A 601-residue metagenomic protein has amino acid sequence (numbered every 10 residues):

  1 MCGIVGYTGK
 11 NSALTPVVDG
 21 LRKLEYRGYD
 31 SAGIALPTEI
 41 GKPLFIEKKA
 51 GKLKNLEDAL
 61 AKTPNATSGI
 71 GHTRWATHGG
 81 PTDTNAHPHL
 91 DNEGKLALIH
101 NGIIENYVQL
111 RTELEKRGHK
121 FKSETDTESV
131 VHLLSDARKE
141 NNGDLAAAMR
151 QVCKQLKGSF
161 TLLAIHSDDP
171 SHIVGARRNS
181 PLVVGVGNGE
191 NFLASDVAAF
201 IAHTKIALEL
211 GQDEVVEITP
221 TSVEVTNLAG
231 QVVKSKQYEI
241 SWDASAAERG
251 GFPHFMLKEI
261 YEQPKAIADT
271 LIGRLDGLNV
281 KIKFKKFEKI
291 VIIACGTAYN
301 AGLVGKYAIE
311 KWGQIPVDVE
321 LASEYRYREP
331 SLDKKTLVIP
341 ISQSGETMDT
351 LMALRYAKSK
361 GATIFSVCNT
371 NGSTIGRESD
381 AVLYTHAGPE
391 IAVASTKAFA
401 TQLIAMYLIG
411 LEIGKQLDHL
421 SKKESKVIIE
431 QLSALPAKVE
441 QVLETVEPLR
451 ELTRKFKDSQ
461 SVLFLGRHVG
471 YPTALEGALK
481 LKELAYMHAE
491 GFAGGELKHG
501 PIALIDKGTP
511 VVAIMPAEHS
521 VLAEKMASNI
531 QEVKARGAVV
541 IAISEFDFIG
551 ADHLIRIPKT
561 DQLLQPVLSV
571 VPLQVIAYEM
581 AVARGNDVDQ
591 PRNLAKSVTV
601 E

Functional and structural regions predicted by a protein language model:
M1-R249, P253, E262-K286, N300 (+6 more regions): Conserved short alpha-helical segments that host acidic/polar catalytic motifs at enzyme active sites
D168-D169, S180-L182, N188-G189, A207-G251 (+3 more regions): A SIS-like phosphosugar-recognition module
